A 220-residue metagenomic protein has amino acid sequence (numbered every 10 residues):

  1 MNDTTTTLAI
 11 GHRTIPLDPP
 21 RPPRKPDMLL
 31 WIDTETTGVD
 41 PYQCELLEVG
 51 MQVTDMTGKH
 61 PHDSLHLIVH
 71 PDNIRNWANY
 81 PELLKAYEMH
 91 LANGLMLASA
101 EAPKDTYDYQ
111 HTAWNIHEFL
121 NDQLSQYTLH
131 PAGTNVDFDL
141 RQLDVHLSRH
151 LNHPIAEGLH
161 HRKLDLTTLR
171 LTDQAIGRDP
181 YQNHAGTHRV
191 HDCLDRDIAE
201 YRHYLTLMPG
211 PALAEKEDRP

Functional and structural regions predicted by a protein language model:
D3-P22: Charged, flexible boundary elements
P16-P20, R24-L30, T37-P131: Conserved non-catalytic scaffold segment of RNase H-like nuclease domains
W31, A156-H161, H203-Y204: Tryptophan-centric aromatic hotspots in well-structured domains and transmembrane helices
D33-E35, D139, D165, C193: Acidic active-site catalytic centers that drive phospho-/nucleotidyl reactions and related ester hydrolyses
D108, T112-I116, D139-L143, R162-D165: Amphipathic alpha-helical interface surfaces
L120, D137-H161: Substrate-recognition/cap helix-loop segment adjacent to the acidic, metal-dependent catalytic center of Asp-based
Y127-D137, R141-Q142, G177-P220: Acidic, Mg2+-coordinating catalytic module of metal-dependent nucleases/exonucleases that use a two-metal-ion mechanism
I155-R178: Short, flexible loop segments at boundaries between secondary-structure elements
